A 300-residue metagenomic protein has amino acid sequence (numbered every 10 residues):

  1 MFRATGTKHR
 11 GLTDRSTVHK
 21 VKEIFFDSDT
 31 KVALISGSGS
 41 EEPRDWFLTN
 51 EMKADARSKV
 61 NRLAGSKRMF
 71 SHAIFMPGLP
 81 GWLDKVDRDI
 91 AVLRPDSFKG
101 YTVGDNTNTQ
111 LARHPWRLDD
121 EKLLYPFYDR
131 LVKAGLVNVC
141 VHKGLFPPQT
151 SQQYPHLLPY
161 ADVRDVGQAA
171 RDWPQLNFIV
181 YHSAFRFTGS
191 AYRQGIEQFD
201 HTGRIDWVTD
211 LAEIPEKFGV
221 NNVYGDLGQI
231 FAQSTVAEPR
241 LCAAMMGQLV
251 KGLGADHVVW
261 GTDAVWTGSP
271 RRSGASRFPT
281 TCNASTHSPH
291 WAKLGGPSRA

Functional and structural regions predicted by a protein language model:
M1-H9, A54-I74, L211-F231: Mobile, glycine- and charge-enriched loop segments and immediately flanking short secondary-structure elements within
M1-S28, V32, G247-Q248, G252-G261 (+1 more regions): Mid-to-C-terminal alpha-helical segments outside catalytic/metal-binding sites
T5-V21, D45-K59, R117-Y125, L158-V166 (+3 more regions): Well-ordered, non-membrane alpha-helical segments in soluble/globular domains
K22, D27-T30, I35-G37, E42-N50: N-terminal accessory alpha/beta regions
V32-S36, M69-A73, D96-G100, V139-V141 (+3 more regions): Hydrophobic faces of well-ordered beta-strands that scaffold small-molecule active sites in alpha/beta enzyme cores
S38-E42, M76-P80, V103-T107, G144-P148 (+4 more regions): Short, solvent-exposed loop/turn segments at secondary-structure junctions
G39-A161: Active-site gating/metal-coordination segments in enzymes
A112-V259: Catalytic pocket-lining loop regions of alpha/beta-barrel enzymes, especially the amidohydrolase/enolase/GH5 lineages
